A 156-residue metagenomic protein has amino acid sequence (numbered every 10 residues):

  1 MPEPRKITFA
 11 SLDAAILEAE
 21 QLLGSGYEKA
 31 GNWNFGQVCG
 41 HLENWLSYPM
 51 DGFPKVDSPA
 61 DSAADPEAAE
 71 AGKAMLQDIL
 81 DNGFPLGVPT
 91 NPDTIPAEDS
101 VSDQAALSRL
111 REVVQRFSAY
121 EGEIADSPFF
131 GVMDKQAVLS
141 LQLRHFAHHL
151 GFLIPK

Functional and structural regions predicted by a protein language model:
M1-E20: Extreme N-terminal tail/first-helix region
M1-P4, S25, P92-E98: Short, charged, low-complexity loops and linkers
T8, N34, P85, P96 (+1 more regions): Generic, ordered loop/turn and secondary-structure boundary motif
T8-S11, A106, Q142: Amphipathic alpha-helix face/heptad-repeat signature
A14-L17, Q21, G40, A105-S108 (+3 more regions): Replace "anionic and nucleotidyl ligands
G24-L80, R116, Y120-K156: Short, contiguous alpha-helical
A74-A125: Acidic/histidine-rich alpha-helical segments that form the ligand environment of transition-metal centers
